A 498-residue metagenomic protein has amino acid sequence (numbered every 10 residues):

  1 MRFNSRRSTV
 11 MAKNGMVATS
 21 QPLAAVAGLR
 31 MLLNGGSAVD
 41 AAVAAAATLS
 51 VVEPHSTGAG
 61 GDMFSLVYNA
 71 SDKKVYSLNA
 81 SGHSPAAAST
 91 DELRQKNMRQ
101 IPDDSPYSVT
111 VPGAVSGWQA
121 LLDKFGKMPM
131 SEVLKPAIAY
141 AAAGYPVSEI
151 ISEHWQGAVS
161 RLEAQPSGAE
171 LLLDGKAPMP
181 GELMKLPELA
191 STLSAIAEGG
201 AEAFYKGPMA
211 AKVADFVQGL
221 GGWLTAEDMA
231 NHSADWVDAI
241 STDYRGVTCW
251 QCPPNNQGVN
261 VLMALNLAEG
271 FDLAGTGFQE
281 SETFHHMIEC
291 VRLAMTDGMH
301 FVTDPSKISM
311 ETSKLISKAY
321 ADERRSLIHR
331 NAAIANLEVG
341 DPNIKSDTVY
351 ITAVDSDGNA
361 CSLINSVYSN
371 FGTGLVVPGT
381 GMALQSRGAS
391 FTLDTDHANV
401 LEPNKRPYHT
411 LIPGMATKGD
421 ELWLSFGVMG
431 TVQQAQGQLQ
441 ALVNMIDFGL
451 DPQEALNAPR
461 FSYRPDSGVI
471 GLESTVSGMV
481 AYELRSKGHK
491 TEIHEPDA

Functional and structural regions predicted by a protein language model:
M1-V26, R30, A38-G200, F204-K206 (+4 more regions): Noncatalytic scaffold domains of N-terminal-nucleophile
V51-Y76, W223-T225, N359-L424, F448 (+1 more regions): Active-site rim segments in enzyme catalytic domains, especially the processed small/beta chain of N-terminal
W236, K345-T348, H409-L411: Short, small/polar residue-rich loop motifs at catalytic or cofactor-binding pockets
W250-G258, T348-V349, I364-L375, V428-Q434: Glycine-rich phosphate/pyrophosphate-binding beta-alpha loops
G258-A274, A416-G419, W423-L424, V432-L456: M16/insulysin-pitrilysin zinc metalloprotease superfamily fold
L273-V367, T380, R387: Internal maturation/activation junctions in enzymes
K405, Q438, D447-D497: Extended C-terminal subregions enriched in glycine
